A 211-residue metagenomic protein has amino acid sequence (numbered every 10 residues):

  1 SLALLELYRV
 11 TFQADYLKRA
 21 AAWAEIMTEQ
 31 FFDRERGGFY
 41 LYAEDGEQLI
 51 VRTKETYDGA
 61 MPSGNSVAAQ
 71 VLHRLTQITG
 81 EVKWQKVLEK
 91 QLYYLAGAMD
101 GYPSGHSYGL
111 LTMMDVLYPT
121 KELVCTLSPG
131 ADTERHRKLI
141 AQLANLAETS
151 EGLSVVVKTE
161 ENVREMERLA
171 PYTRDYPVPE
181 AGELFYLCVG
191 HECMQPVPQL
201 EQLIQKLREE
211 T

Functional and structural regions predicted by a protein language model:
S1-T211: Glycan-recognition and catalytic cores of secretory/periplasmic carbohydrate-active enzymes
